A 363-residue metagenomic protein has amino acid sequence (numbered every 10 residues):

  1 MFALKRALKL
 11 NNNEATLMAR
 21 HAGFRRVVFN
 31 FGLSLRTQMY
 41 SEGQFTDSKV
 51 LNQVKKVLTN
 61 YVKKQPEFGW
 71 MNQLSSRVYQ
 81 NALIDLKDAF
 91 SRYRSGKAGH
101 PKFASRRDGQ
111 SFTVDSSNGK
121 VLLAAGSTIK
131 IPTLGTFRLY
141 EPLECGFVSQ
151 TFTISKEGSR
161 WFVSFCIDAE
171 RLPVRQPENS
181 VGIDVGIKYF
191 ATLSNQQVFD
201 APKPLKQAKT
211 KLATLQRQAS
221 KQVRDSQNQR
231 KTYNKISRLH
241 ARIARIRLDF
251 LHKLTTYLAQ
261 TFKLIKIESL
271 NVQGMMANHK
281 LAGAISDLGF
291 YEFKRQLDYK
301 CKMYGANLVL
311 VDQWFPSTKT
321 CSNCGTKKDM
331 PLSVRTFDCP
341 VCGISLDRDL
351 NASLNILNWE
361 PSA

Functional and structural regions predicted by a protein language model:
M1-A363: Nucleic-acid substrate recognition interfaces
